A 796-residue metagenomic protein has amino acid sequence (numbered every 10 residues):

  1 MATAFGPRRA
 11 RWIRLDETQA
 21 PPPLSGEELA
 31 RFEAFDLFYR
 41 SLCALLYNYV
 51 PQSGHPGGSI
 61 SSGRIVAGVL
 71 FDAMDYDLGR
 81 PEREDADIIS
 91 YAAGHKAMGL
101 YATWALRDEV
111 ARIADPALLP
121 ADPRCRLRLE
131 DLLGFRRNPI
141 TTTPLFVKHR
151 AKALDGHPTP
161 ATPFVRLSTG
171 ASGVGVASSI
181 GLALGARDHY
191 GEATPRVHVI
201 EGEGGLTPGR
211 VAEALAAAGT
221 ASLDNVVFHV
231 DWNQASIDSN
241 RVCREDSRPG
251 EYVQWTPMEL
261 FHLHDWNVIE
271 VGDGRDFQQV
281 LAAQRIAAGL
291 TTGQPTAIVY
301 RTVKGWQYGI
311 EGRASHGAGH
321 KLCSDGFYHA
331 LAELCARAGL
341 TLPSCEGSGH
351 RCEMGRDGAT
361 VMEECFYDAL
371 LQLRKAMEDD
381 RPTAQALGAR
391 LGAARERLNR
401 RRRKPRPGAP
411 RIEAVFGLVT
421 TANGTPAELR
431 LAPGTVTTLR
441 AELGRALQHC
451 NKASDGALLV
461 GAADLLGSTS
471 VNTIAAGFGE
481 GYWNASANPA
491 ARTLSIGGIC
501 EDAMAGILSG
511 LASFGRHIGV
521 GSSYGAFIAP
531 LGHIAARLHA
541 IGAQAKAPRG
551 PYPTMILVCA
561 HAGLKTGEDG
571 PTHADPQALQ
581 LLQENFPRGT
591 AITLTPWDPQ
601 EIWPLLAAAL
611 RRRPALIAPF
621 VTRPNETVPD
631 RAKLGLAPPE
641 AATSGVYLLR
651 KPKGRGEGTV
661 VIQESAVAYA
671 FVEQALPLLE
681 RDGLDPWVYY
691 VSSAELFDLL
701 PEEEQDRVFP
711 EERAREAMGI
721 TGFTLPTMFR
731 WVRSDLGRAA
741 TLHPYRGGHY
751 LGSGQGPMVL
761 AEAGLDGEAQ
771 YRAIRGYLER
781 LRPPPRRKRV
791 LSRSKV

Functional and structural regions predicted by a protein language model:
M1-L45: Cofactor-/ligand-binding subdomain signature composed of acidic, glycine-rich, tryptophan-containing flexible loops
P23-L29, A44-G54, E82-D87, P160-T169 (+11 more regions): Glycine- and acidic
E27, R31, Y39-A44, Y49 (+6 more regions): Cofactor-binding active-site loop characterized by glycine-rich and histidine/acidic residues
A34, M377-P551, N625, G635-Y669 (+2 more regions): Non-catalytic terminal/interface segments that mediate subunit docking, oligomerization, and allosteric communication
N48-S53, A67-D77, E84-D87, P163-V165 (+9 more regions): Short alpha-helical segments and helix-capping/turn motifs at coil-helix boundaries
P51-G63, I89-H95, K148, H157-S178 (+9 more regions): Active-site nucleophile and cofactor-binding loops and adjacent substrate-binding regions of central metabolic enzymes
G134-V165, V174, S178, D188-T194 (+8 more regions): Thiamine diphosphate
Y328-K404: Non-catalytic, alpha-helical, charged scaffold/linker segments that couple or flank catalytic or architectural cores
